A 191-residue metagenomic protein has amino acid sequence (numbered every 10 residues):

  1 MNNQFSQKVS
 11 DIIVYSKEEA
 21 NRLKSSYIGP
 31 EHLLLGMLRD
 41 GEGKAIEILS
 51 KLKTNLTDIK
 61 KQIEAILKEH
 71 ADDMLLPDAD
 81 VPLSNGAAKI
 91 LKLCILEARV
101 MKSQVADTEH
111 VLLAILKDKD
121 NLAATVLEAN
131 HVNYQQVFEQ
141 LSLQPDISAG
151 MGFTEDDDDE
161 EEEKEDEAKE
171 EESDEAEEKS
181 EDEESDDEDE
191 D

Functional and structural regions predicted by a protein language model:
M1-D191: Histone-fold recognition with a strong bias for associated Lys/Arg-rich disordered tails
